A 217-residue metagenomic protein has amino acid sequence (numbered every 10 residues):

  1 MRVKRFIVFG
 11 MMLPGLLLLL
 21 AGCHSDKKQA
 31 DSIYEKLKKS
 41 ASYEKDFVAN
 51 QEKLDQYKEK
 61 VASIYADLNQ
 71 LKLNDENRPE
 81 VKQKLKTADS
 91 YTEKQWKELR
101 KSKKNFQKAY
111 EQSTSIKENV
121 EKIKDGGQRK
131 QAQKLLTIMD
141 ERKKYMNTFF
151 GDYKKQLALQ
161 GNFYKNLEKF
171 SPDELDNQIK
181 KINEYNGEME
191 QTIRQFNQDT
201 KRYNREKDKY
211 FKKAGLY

Functional and structural regions predicted by a protein language model:
R2-M11: Bacterial N-terminal signal peptides that target proteins for export
M11-L17: Hydrophobic helical h-region of N-terminal Sec-dependent signal peptides in bacterial secretory/periplasmic proteins
L18-G22: C-terminal motif of bacterial Sec signal peptides marking the signal peptidase cleavage site
H24-R100: Immediate post-signal-peptide N-terminus of mature secreted/exported proteins
Q29-S32, K36-K39, Y43-D46, N77 (+8 more regions): Surface positions of alpha-helical coiled-coils, especially the charged/polar e/g heptad sites that form inter-helical
D46, N50-K53, Y57-K60, I64-D67 (+7 more regions): Solvent-exposed, amphipathic alpha-helical segments
Q95-N183, R194, Q198-K213: Extended amphipathic alpha-helical interaction segments
